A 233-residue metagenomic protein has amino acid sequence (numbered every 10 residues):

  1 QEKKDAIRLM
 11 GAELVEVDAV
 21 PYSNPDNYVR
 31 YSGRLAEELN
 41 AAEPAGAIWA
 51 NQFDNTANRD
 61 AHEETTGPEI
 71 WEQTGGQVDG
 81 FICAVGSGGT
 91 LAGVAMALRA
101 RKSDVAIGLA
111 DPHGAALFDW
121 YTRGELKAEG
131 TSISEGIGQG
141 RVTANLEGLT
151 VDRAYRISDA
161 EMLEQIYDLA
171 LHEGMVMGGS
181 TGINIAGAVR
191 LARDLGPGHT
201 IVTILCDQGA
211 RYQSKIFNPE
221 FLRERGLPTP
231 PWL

Functional and structural regions predicted by a protein language model:
Q1-G80, D111-I166, A170: Small/polar-residue-rich loop-to-helix segments that shape phosphate-bearing ligand pockets
Q1-K4, A84-A95, L117-F118, S180-A188: Short glycine/serine/threonine-rich phosphate/pyrophosphate-binding segments that cradle anionic phosphate groups
S32-Q52, V176-G179, I183-T200: Structural signature of the thiamine diphosphate
A50-F53, A84-V85, L109-D111, V202-C206: Short beta-strand segments
Q77-L91, M175, G179-T181, V202-L205: A short, small-residue-rich loop immediately preceding and capping a beta-strand
T90-R101, A110: Short Gly/Thr/Asp-enriched flexible loops that form oxyanion-binding sites at enzyme active sites
A100-L109, R193-T200: Phosphate-handling active-site elements
T131, A186-L233: Phosphate-binding loop/pocket of nucleotide- and phosphate-handling active sites
